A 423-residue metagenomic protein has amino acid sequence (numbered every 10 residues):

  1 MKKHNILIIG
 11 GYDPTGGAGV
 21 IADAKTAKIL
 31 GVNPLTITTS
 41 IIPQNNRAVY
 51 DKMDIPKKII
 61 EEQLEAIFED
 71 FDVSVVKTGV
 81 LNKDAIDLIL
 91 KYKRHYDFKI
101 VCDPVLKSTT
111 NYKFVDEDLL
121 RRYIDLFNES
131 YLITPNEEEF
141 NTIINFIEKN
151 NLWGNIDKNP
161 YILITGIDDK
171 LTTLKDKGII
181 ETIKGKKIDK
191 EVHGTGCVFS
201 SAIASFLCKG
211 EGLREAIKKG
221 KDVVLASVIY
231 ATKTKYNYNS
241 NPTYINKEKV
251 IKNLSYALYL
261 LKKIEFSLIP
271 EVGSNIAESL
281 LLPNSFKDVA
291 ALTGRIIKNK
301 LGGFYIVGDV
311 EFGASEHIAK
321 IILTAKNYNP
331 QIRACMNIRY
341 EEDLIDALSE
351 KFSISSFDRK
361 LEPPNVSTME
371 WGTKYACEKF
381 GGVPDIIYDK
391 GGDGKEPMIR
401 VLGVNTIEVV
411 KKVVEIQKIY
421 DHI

Functional and structural regions predicted by a protein language model:
K2-I8, V20-T109, P242-T243: Conserved N-terminal subdomain of the carbohydrate kinase-like
A24-T26, T142, D189-L213, I217: Short, small-residue alpha-helix embedded
L30-L35, I180-T182, F206-K221: Phosphate-handling active-site elements
D54, D70, E215-N284: Charged C-terminal helix
V75-N150, I164-L171: Conserved beta-alpha-beta core of the PfkB/ribokinase-like small-molecule kinase fold
L132, E139-F140, W153-K190, I229-T234: Conserved phosphate-donor
E248-K360: Extended, low-hydrophobicity segments enriched in charged/polar residues
E342-I423: C-terminal binding/interaction regions
